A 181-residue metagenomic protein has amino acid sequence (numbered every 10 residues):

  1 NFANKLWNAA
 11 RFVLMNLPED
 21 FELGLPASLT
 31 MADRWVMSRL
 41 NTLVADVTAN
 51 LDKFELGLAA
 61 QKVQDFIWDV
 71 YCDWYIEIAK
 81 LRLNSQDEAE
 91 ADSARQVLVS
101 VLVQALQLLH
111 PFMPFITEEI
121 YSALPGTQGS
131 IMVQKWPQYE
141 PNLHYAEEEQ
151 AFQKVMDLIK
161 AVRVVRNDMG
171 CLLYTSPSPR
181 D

Functional and structural regions predicted by a protein language model:
F2-E19, F115-I120: Structured, non-catalytic alpha/beta "coupling" segments that mediate domain-domain communication and provide generic
N4-R11, R34-T42, Q61-L81: Core structural elements
V13, N50, W74-E77, L108-L109 (+1 more regions): Short alpha-helical functional segments enriched in proximate histidine and acidic residues
E19-T48, E77-K160: Acidic, turn-prone loop/beta-hairpin segments
L51-L58: Short helix-adjacent coil turns
V165-R166, R180: NTP/phosphate- and nucleic-acid-binding module
M169-C171: Replace "in large, NTP-powered and nucleic-acid-processing enzymes" with "in large, NTP-powered factors and other
Y174-D181: Conserved small/polar residues in nucleotide/adenosyl-binding loops
